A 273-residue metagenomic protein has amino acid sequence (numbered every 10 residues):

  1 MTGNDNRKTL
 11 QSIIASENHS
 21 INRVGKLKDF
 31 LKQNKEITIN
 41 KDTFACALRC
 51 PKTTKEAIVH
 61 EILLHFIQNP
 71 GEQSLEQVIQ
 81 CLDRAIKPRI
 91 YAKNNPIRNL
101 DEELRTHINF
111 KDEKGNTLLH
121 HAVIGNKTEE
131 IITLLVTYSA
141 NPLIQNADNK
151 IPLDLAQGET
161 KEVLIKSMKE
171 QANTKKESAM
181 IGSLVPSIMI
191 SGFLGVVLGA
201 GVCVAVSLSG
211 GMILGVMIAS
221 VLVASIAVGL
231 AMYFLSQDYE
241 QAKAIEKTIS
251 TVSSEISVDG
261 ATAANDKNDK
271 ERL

Functional and structural regions predicted by a protein language model:
L10, V59, L63, L119 (+1 more regions): Conserved hydrophobic residue in the first alpha-helix
K26, I58, S74, C81 (+3 more regions): Conserved ankyrin/ankyrin-like repeat signature
D29-E36, R84, I97-H107, T133-N141 (+1 more regions): Ankyrin repeat domain, specifically the short helix-to-loop turn at the C-terminus of the second helix of each repeat
I39-K41, I108-K111, P142-Q145: Ankyrin repeat boundary signal
C50-P51, H65-G71, R84, P88-Y91 (+2 more regions): Ankyrin repeat A-helix N-terminal signature
M180-E240: Small-residue-rich hydrophobic membrane-insertion segments
I218-K270: Membrane-engaging insertion elements
